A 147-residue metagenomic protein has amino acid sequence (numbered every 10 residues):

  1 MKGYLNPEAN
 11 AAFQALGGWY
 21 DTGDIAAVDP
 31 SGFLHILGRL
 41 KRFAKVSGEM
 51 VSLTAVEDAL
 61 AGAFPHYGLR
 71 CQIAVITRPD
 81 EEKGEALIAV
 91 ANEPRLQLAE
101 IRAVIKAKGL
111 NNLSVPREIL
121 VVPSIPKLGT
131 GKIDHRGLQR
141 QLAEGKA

Functional and structural regions predicted by a protein language model:
M1-K2, L120, P126, Q139-R140: Nucleotide phosphate-binding site architecture
K2-G3, G17-G18, G23-S114, R140: AMP-binding/adenylate-forming catalytic core of the ANL superfamily
N10-A11: Short secondary-structure edge/capping micro-motifs at helix/strand boundaries
Q14: Metal-dependent phosphodiesterase/nuclease catalytic metal-binding core
E85, G109-I133: AMP-binding/adenylate-forming catalytic domain of the ANL superfamily
K132-A147: Phosphopantetheine-dependent thiolation modules in NRPS/PKS and related acyl-activating systems
